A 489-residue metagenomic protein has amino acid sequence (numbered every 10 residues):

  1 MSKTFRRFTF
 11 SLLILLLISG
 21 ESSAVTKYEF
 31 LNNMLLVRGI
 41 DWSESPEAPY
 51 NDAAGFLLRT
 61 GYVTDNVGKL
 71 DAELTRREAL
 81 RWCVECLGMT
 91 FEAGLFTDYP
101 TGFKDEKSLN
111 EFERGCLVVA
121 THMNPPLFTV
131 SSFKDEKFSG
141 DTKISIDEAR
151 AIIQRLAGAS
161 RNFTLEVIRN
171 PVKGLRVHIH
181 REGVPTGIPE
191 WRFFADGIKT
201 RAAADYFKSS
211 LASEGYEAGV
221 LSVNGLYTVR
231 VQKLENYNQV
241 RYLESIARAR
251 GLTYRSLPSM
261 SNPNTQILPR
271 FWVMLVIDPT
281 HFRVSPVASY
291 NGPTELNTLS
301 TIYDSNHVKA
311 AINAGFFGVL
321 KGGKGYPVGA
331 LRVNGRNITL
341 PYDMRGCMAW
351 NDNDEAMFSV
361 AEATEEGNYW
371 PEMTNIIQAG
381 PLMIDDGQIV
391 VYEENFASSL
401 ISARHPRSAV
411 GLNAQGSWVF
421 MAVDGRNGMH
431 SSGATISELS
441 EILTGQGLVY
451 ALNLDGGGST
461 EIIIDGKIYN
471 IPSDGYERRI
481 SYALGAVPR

Functional and structural regions predicted by a protein language model:
M1-T9: Bacterial N-terminal signal peptides that target proteins for export
T9-I18: Bacterial N-terminal signal peptides
S22-C116, F128-I146, R155-V167, A249: Feature responds to low-complexity, polar/acidic, surface-exposed segments characteristic of secreted/exported proteins
N162-R192, G197-S209, G215-P341: Zymogen propeptides
G219-V220, T228-R230, K309-N313, C347-A349 (+3 more regions): Structural recognition of the beta-strand scaffold that forms the well-ordered cores of secreted hydrolase catalytic
I277-T280, A349-M357, D385-G387, L412-G416 (+2 more regions): Short acidic-glycine loop/turn motifs at beta-strand connectors
I312-N313, F317-I401: Active-site-adjacent helix-turn-beta-strand microarchitecture at beta-sheet edges that either contains or buttresses
K321-Y342, E394-Y450, L454, S459-R489: Conserved, well-ordered active-site substructure
